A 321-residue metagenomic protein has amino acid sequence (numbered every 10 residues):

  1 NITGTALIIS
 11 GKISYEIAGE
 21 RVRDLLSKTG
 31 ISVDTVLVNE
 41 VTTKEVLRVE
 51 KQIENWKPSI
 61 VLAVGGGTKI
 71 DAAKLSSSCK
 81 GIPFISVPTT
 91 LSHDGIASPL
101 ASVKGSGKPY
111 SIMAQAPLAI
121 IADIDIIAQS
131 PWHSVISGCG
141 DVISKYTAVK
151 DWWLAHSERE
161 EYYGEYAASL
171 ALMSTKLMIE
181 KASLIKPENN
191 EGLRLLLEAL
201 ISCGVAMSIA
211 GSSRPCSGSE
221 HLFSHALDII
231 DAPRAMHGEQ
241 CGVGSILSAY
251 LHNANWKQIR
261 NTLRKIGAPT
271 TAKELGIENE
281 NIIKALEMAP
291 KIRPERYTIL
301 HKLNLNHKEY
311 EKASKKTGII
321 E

Functional and structural regions predicted by a protein language model:
N1, I53-W56, S77, Y110-Q115 (+6 more regions): Solvent-exposed alpha-helices and their adjacent loops that cap or buttress functional pockets in soluble metabolic
N1-I60: ATP/NTP phosphate-donor binding region
Y15-A18, T68-L75, H93-I96, C216: Short glycine/serine/threonine-rich phosphate/pyrophosphate-binding segments that cradle anionic phosphate groups
N55-L91: A short, small-residue-rich loop immediately preceding and capping a beta-strand
C79-S174: A glycine/threonine-rich phosphate-anchoring loop and its flanking beta-alpha core in nucleotide/phosphate-binding
V142, N253-E321: C-terminal charged capping/lid subdomain of soluble metabolic enzymes
E165-I266, T270-K273, I277: Active-site segments that bind and position negatively charged phosphate/pyrophosphate groups
